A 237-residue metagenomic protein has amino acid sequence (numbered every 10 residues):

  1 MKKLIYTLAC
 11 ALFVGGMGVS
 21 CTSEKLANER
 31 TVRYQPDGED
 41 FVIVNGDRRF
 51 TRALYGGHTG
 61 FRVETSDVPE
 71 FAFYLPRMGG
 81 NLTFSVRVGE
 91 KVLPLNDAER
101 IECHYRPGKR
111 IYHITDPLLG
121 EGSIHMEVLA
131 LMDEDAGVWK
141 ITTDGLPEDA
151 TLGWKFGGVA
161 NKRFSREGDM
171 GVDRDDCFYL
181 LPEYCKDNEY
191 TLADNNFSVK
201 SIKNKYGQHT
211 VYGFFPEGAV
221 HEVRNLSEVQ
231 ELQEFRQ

Functional and structural regions predicted by a protein language model:
M1-K25, I141: Bacterial Sec-dependent N-terminal signal peptides
C21-Q237: Terminal accessory carbohydrate-recognition/targeting modules of carbohydrate-active enzymes
